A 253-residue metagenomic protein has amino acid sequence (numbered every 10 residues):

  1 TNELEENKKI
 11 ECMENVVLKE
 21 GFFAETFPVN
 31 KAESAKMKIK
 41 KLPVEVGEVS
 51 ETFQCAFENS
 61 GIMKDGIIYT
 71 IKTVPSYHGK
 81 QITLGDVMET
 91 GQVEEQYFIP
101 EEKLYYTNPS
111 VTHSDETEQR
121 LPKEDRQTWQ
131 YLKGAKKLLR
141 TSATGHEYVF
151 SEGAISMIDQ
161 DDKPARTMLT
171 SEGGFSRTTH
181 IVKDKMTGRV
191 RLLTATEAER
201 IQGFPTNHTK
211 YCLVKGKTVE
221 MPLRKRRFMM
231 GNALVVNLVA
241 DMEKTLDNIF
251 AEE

Functional and structural regions predicted by a protein language model:
T1-L84: Flexible, glycine-/basic-rich loop-and-beta segments that form/coincide with the SAM-dependent methyltransferase
F57-E253: C-terminal target-recognition/interaction regions appended to catalytic cores
